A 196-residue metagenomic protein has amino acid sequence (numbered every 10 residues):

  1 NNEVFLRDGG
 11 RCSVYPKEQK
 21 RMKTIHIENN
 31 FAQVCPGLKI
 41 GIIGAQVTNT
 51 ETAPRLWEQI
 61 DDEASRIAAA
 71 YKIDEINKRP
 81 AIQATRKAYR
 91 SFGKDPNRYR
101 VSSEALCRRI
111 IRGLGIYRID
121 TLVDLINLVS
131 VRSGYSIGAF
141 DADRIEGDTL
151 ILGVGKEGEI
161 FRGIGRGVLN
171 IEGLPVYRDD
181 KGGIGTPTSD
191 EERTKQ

Functional and structural regions predicted by a protein language model:
N1-N2, G165: A residue-level detector for conformationally permissive "hinge/kink" positions
E3, G9-R21: Short, Lys/Arg-enriched N-terminal segments with co-localized hydrophobic residues within the first ~10-30 amino acids
C12, R21-Q196: Charge-biased, low-complexity intrinsically disordered regions
